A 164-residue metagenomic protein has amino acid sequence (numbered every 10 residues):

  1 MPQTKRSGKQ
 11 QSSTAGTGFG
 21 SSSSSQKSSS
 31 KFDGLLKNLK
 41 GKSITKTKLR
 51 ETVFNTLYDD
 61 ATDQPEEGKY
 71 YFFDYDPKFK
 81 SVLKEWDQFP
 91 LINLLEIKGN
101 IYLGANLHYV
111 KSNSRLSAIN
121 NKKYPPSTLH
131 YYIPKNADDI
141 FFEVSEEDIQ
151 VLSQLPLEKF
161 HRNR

Functional and structural regions predicted by a protein language model:
P2-G41: Intrinsically disordered, low-structural-confidence terminal and linker regions
Q3-T4, Q11-S12, L91, P126-S127 (+2 more regions): Generic low-complexity segments that are intrinsically disordered, proline-rich and/or Lys/Arg-biased
Q11, F19-S23, I44, Y71 (+3 more regions): Polar low-complexity intrinsically disordered regions enriched in Ser/Thr and small residues
S25-Y70: Mixed-charge, Lys/Arg-rich low-complexity intrinsically disordered regions
K69-F73, I92-L94: Short hydrophobic/aromatic-rich beta-strand motifs
D76-V82: Short, charged beta-turn/beta-strand-edge "cap" motif at the junction between a beta-strand and an adjacent loop
L83-I119: Basic/aromatic-rich interaction segments and small domains that mediate binding to polyanionic partners
Y109-R164: Intrinsically disordered, low-complexity, charged/polar segments
